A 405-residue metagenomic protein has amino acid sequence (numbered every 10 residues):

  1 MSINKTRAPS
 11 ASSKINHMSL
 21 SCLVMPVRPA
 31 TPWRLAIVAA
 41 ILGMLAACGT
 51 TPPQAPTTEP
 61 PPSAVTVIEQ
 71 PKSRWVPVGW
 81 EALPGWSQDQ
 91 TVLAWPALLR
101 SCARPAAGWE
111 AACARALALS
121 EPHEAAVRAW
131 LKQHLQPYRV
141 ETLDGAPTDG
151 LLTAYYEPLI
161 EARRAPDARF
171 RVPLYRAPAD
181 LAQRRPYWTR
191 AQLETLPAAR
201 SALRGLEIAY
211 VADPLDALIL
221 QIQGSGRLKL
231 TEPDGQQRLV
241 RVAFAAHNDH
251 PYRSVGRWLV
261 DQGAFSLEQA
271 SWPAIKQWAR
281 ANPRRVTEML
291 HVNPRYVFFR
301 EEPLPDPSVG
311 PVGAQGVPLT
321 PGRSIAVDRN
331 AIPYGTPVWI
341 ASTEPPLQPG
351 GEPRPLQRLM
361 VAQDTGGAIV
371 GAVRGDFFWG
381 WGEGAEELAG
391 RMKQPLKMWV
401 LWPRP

Functional and structural regions predicted by a protein language model:
S2-S13, S19-C22: Low-acidity, Ser/Thr- and Arg-rich intrinsically disordered low-complexity segments
P26-P29: Intrinsically disordered, low-complexity proline-rich tandem-repeat tracts
P32-V38: Sec-dependent signal peptide recognition, specifically the positively charged N-region followed immediately by
M44-A47: C-terminal motif of bacterial Sec signal peptides marking the signal peptidase cleavage site
G49-T51, V76, S87, P307-P405: C-terminal soluble interaction/assembly domains
P52-L83: Post-signal peptide N-terminal segment of mature Sec-exported envelope proteins
R74-L304, G313-V317: Secretory/export targeting leaders with adjacent low-complexity proregions
